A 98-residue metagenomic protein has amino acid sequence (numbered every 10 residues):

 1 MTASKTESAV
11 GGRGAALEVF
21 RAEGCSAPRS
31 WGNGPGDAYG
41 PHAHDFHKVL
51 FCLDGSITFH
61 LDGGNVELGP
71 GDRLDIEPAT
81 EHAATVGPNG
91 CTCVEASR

Functional and structural regions predicted by a protein language model:
M1-S30: A short, N-terminal "cap"/entry segment at the start of jelly-roll beta-barrel domains of the cupin/DSBH fold
S26-P28, H47, C91: Structural motif
A27-H44: Conserved short histidine dyad/triad with adjacent acidic residue
A43-F59: Short, conserved beta-strand element in jelly-roll/cupin
H60-G64, G87: Short strand-coil-strand connectors
G63-P78: Short acidic-glycine-tyrosine-enriched beta hairpin
P78-R98: Ligand-binding loop in jelly-roll beta-barrel domains
